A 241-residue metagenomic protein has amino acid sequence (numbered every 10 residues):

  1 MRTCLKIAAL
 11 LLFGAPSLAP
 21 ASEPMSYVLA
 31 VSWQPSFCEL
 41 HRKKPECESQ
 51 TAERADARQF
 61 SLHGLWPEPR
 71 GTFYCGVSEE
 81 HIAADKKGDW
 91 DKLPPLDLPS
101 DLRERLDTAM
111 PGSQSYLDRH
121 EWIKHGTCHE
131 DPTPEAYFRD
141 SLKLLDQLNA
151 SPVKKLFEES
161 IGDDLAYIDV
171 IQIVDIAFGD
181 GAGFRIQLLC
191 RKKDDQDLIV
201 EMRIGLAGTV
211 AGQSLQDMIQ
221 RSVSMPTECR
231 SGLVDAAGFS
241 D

Functional and structural regions predicted by a protein language model:
R2-L10: Sec-dependent signal peptide recognition, specifically the positively charged N-region followed immediately by
A9, A19-A21, S141: Small-side-chain structural scaffolding
L10-L11, A237: Short non-domain terminal segments
G14-P16: N-terminal signal peptide c-region/cleavage motif recognized by signal peptidases
A21-E46: N-terminal module-boundary/linker segments of secreted carbohydrate-active enzymes
K44-D241: Domain-level detector of nuclease and nuclease-like folds in predominantly extracellular/periplasmic contexts
